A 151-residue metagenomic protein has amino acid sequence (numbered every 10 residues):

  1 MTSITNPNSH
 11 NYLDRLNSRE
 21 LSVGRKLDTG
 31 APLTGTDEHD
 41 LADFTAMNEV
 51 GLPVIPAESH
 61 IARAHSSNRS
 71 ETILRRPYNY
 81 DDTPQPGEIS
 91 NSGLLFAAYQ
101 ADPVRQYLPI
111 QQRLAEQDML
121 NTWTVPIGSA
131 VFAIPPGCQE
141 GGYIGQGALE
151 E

Functional and structural regions predicted by a protein language model:
M1-E151: Long, histidine/aromatic-enriched segments associated with O2/redox biology
